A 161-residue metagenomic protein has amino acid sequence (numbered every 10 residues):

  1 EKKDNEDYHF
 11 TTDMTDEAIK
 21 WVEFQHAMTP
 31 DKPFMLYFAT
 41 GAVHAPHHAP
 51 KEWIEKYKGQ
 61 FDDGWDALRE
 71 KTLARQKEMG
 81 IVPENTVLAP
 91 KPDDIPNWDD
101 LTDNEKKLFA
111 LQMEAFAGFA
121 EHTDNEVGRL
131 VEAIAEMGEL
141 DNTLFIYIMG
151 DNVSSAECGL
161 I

Functional and structural regions predicted by a protein language model:
E1-I161: Active-site-proximal cap/lid insertion segments
